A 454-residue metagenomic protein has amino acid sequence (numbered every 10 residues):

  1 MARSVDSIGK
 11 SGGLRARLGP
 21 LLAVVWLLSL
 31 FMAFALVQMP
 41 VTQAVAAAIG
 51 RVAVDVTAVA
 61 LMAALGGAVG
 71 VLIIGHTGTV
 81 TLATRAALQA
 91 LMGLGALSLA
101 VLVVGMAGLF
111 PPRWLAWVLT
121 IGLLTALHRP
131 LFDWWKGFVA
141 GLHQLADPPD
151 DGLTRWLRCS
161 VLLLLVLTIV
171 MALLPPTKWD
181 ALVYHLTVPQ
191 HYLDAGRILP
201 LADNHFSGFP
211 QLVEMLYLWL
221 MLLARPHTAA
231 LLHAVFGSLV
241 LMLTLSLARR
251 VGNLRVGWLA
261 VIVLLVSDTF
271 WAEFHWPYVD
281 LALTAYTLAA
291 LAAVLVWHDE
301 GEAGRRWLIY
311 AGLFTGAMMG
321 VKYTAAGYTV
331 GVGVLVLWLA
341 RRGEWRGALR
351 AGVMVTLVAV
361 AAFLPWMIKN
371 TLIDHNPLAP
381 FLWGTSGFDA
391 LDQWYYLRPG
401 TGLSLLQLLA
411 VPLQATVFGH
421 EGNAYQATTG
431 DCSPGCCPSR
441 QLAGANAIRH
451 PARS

Functional and structural regions predicted by a protein language model:
M1, V240, L245, A410-P451: Hydrophobic, aromatic-rich transmembrane alpha-helices and their immediate juxtamembrane boundary segments
M1-A146: Membrane-embedded, hydrophobic transmembrane alpha-helices
G70, G95-V101, L123-P130, L231-V251 (+1 more regions): Transmembrane-helix motifs of polytopic, lipid-linked glycan transferases
T79-Q89, H227-T228, T244-S267, A285 (+1 more regions): Transmembrane-helix signature of polytopic, membrane-embedded enzymes that assemble or transfer cell-envelope glycans
H233, A272-L283: Short acidic/glycine- and proline-prone juxtamembrane loop motifs at membrane-interface regions of multi-pass membrane
A260-V261, W307-Y323, T329-V334, H375: Membrane-interface alpha helices of multi-pass inner-membrane proteins
A290-W307: Membrane-interface transmembrane helices that cradle and orient dolichyl/undecaprenyl
Y328-V360, M367: Perimembrane helix-loop-helix junctions
